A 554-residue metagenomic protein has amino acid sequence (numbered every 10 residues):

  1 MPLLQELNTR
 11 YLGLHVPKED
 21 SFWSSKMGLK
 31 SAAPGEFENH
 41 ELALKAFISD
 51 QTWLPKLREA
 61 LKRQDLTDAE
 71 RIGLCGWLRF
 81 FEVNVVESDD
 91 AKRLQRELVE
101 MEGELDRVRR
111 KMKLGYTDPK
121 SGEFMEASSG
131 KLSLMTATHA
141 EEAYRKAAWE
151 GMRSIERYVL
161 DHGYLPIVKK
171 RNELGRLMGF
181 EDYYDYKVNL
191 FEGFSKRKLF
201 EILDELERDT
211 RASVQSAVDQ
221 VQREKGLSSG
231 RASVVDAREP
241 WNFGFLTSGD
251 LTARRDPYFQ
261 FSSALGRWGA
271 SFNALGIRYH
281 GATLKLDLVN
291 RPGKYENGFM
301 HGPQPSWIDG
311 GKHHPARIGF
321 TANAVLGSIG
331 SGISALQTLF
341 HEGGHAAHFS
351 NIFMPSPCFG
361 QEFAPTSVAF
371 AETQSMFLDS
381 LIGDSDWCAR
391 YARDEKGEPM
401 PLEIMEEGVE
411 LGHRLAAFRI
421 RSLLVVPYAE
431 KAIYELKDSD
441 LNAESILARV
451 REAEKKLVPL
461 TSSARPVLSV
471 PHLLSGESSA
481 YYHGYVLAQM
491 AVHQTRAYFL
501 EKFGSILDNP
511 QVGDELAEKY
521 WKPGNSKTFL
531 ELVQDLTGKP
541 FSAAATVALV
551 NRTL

Functional and structural regions predicted by a protein language model:
M1-Y158, A480: N-terminal helix-rich structural modules
S31, I72, R79, F243-F245 (+6 more regions): C-terminal, non-catalytic "cap/extension" segments appended to globular domains
E123-K131, L165-N323, E398-G412, F418: Active-site-proximal, well-structured secondary-structure segments within enzyme catalytic domains
V159-G163: Amphipathic, heptad-repeat-like alpha-helical segments
D185, N189, S331-I333, Q337-L339 (+1 more regions): Post-HEXXH active-site segment of zinc metalloproteases
F194-R197, R255, F259, A324-S334 (+2 more regions): Alpha-helix capping and helix-loop boundary segments enriched in small/acidic/polar residues
L203-A212, A364-E403: Post-HExxH zinc-binding segment in Zn-dependent metallohydrolases
L288-G293, Q304, G310-A316, Q337-T338 (+2 more regions): Alpha-helical recognition segments enriched in aromatics with Gly/Pro capping that present substrate-recognition
